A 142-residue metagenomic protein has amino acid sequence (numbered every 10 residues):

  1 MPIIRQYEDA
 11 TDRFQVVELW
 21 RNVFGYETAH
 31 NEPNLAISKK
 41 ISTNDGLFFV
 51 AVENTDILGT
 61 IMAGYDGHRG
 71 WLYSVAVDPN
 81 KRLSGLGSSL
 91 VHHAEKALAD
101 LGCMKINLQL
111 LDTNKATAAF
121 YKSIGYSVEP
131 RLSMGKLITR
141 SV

Functional and structural regions predicted by a protein language model:
P2-V16: A short beta-loop-alpha structural element at the N-terminal edge of CoA-dependent acyl/N-acetyltransferase catalytic
V17-N31: Helix-loop element at the rim of GNAT/NAT acetyltransferase active sites that forms part of the acceptor-substrate
E27-V50: Active-site rim helix/loop that mediates acceptor-substrate recognition in acyltransferases
V50, D56-G64, W71-A76: Conserved beta-strand in the GNAT
G64-Y73, R82, E129-P130: A conserved beta-turn-beta hairpin within the catalytic core of GNAT-like acetyltransferases that forms part
L83-K96, S123: Conserved acetyl-CoA-binding loop-helix of GNAT-fold acetyltransferases
L98-L110: Conserved GNAT acetyl-CoA-binding A-motif
L108-T117, G135-T139: Conserved beta-strand-loop-alpha-helix junction that forms the acyl-donor binding cleft
